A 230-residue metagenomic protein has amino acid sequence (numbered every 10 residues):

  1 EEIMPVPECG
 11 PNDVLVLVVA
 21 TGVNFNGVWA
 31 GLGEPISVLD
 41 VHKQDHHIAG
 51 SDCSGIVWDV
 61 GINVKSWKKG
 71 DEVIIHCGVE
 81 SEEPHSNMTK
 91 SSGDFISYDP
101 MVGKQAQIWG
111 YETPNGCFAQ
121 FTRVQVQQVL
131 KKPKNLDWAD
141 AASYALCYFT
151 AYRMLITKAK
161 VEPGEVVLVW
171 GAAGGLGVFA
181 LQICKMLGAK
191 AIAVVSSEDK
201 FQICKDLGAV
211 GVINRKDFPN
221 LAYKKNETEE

Functional and structural regions predicted by a protein language model:
P5-V23, P35-I96: Glycine-rich beta-strand-centered segment in the early N-terminal region that forms part of a ligand/cofactor-binding
N24, G175: NAD(P)H-binding Rossmann-fold N-terminus in SDR/SDR-like oxidoreductases, specifically the glycine-rich beta1-alpha1
F25-L32: Cytochrome P450 core scaffold surrounding the K-helix E-X-X-R motif and the conserved "meander" helix-loop region
W29, V79-G171: NAD(P)H dinucleotide-binding glycine-rich loop of Rossmann-like/cofactor-binding domains, especially the beta1-alpha1
G50, G177-V178: N-terminal Rossmann-fold NAD(P) dinucleotide-binding loop
V169, K185-E230: Adenosine-nucleotide cofactor-binding segment
A173, L181: N-terminal Rossmann NAD(P)H-binding glycine-rich loop of SDR-like oxidoreductase domains
